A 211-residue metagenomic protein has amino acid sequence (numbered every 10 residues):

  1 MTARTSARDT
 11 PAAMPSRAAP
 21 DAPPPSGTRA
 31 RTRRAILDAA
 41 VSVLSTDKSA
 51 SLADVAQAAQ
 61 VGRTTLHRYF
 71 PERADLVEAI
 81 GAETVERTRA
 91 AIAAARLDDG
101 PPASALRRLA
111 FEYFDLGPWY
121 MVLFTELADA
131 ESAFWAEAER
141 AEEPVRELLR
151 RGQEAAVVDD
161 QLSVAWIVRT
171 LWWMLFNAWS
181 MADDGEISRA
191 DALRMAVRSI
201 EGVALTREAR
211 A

Functional and structural regions predicted by a protein language model:
M1-A58, D75-E78: Basic, helix-initiating cap at the start of DNA-binding domains
M1-P20, R108, E143-A155, T170 (+1 more regions): C-terminal peripheral helix-coil segments that are non-catalytic and often amphipathic
A35, D54, S104-R108, E112 (+2 more regions): Amphipathic alpha-helical interaction segments
Q60-F70: Short hydrophobic/aromatic patch on the recognition helix
A79, E86-P118, D129-A133: Hydrophobic alpha-helical connector segments
S104, A133-E137, E154-T170, R189-D191: All-alpha amphipathic helical-bundle segments outside canonical DNA-binding/catalytic cores that form hydrophobic
F114-E147, S180: Short secondary-structure transition hinges
